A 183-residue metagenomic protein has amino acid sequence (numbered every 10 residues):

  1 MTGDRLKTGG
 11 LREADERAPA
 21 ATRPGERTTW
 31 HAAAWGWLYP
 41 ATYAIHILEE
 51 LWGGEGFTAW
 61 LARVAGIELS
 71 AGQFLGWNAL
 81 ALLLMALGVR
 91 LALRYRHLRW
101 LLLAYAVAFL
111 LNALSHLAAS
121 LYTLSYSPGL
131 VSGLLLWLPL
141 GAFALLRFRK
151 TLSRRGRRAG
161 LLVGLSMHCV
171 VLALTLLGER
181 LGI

Functional and structural regions predicted by a protein language model:
R27, L91-R99, R149-R158: Membrane-interface helix-boundary motifs at transmembrane edges
W30-E50: N-terminal signal-anchor transmembrane alpha helix
A32-G36, H97-Y105, R157-R158: Membrane-interfacial loop-to-transmembrane alpha-helix junctions, especially the N-terminal start
Y39, A81-M85, L135-L146: Hydrophobic cores of alpha-helical transmembrane segments in multi-pass inner/ER membrane proteins, independent
G66-L82: Interfacial helix-start motif at the membrane-water boundary
W77-R90, F109-A113: Core segments of transmembrane alpha-helices that mediate helix-helix packing or line hydrophobic substrate/ligand
L117-P128: Membrane-interface helix caps and helix-loop-helix hairpins in membrane proteins
A144-I183: Terminal transmembrane helical module of multi-pass membrane proteins
